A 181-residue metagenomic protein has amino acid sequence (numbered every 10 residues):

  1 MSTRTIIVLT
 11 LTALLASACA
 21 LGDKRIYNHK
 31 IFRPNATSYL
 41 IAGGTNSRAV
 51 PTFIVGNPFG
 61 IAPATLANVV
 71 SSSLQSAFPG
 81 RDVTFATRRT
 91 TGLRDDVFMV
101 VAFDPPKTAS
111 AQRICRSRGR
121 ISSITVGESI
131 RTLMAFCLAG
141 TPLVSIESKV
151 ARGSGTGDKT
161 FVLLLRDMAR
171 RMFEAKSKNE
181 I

Functional and structural regions predicted by a protein language model:
M1-C19: Sec-dependent bacterial lipoprotein signal peptides
C19-S76: A structural "domain/chain start" motif
T45, S71-T84, S117-I124, E180-I181: Non-catalytic macromolecular-recognition regions in eukaryotic signaling proteins
G56-P58, F103-K107, F136-G140, E147-V150: A mature extracytoplasmic/lumenal domain signature
F59-A67, G127, S154-V162: Solvent-exposed, acidic/flexible segments
D82-D95: Short acidic low-complexity segments
L93-C137: Surface-exposed short loop/turn segments
T141-A175: Short secondary-structure boundary motifs at beta->alpha junctions and helix caps
